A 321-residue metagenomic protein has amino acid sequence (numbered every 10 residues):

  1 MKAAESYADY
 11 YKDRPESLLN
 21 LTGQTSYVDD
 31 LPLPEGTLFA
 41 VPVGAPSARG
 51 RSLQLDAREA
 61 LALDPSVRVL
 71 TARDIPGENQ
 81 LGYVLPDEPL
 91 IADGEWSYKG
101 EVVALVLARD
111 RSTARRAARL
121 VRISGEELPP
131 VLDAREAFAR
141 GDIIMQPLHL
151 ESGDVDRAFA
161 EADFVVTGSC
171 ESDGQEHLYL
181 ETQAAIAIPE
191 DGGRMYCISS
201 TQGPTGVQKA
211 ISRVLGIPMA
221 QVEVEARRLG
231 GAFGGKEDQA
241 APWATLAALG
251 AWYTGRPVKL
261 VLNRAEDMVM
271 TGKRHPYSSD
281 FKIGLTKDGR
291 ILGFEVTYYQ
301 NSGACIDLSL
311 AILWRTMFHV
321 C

Functional and structural regions predicted by a protein language model:
M1-Q146, L150, R157, V165-G168 (+1 more regions): Flexible, low-hydrophobicity surface segments
Y10, T113-L132, V207, S212 (+1 more regions): Gly/Pro-rich active-site capping loops and adjacent beta-alpha segments that organize cofactor/substrate pockets
L38, D93, E181-I186, S278: Short glycine-rich loop/turn motifs
V41-L70, L105-S124, A185-T254, Q300 (+1 more regions): Alpha-helical support elements that line or immediately flank enzyme active sites and cofactor-binding pockets
A72, Q221-R227, G255-A265, L292-T297: Beta-strand segments within the central parallel beta-sheet cores of soluble alpha/beta enzyme folds
D74-E78, S172, P204-T205, L229-G230 (+1 more regions): Short acidic loop-to-helix transition motifs that present clustered carboxylates
P76, R135-L215: Helix-loop-helix junctions that connect adjacent transmembrane helices in secondary transporters/permeases, recognized
D87-T113, G234-L285: Glycine-rich and small/hydrophobic secondary-structure elements
